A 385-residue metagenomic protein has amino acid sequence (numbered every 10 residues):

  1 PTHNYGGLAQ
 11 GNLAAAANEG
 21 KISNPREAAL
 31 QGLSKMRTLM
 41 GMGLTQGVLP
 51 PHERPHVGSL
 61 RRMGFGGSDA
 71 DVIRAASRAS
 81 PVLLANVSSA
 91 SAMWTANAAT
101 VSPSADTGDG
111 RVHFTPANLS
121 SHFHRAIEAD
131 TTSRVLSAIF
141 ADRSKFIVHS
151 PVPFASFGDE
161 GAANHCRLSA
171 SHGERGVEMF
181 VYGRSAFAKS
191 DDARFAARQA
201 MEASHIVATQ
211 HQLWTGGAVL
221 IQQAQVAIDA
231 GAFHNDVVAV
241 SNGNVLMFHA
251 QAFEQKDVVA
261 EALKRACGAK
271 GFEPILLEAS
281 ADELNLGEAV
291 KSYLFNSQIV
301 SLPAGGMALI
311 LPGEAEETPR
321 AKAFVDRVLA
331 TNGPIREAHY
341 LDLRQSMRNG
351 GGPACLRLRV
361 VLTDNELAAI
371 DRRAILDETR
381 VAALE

Functional and structural regions predicted by a protein language model:
P1-E385: The feature marks the mature, well-folded catalytic cores of soluble enzymes
